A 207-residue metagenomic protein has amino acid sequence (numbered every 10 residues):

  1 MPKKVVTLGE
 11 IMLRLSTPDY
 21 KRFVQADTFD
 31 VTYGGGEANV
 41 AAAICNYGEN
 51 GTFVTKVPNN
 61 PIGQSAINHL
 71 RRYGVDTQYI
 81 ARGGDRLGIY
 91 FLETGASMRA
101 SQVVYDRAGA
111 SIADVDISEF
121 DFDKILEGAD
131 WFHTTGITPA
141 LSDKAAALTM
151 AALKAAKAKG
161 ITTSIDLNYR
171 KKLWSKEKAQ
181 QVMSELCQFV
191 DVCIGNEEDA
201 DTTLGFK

Functional and structural regions predicted by a protein language model:
M1-D76, D116: Glycine-rich phosphate/adenosyl-contacting loop at the front of the ribokinase-like
T7-L8, Y79, Y105, S164-I165 (+1 more regions): General beta-strand structural signal in soluble alpha/beta enzymes
I11, G84, G109, Y169-K171 (+1 more regions): Glycine-rich beta-alpha junction loops
A26-T28, F53-V54, R107-G109, P139-A140 (+1 more regions): Short, contiguous strand/loop micro-motifs
N50-G136: Conserved N-terminal subdomain of the carbohydrate kinase-like
I137-K207: Conserved beta-alpha-beta core of the PfkB/ribokinase-like small-molecule kinase fold
